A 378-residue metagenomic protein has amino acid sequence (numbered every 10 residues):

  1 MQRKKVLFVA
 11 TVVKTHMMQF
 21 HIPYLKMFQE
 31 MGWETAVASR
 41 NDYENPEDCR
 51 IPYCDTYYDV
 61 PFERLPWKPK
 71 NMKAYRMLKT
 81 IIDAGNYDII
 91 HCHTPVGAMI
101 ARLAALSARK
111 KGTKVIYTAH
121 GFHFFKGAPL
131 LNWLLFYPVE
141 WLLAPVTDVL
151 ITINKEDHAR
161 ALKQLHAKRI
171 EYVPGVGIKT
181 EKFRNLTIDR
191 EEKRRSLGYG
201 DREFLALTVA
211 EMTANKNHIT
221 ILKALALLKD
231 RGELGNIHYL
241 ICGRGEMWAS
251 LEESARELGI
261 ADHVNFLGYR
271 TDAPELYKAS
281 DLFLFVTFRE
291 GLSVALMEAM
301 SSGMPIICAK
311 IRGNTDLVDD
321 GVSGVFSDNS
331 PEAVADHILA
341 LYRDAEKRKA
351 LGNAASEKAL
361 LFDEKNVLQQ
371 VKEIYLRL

Functional and structural regions predicted by a protein language model:
L7-K70, E156-Q164, Y172: N-terminal strand-loop element at the rim of the active site of nucleotide-sugar-dependent glycosyltransferases
M18-P23, F204-K229, Y239, E246-E252 (+1 more regions): A conserved mid-protein helix/loop that constitutes part of the nucleotide-sugar donor-binding site
Y58-D59, W141-R190: Donor nucleotide-sugar binding/catalytic pocket of nucleotide-sugar-dependent glycosyltransferases
M77, R184-Y199: A short helix/loop element that forms part of the nucleotide-sugar donor recognition site in Leloir-type
Y269, F288: Aromatic "clamp/platform" in nucleotide-sugar-dependent glycosyltransferases that forms part of the donor/acceptor
P305-C308, V318: Short hydrophobic beta-strand element within catalytic cores of glycosyltransferases and related nucleotide-activated
D320-G321, V325-E332, A340-A345: Conserved acidic donor-binding segment of nucleotide-sugar-dependent glycosyltransferases
A333, A340, K347-L361, Q370-E373: A short, well-ordered alpha-helix in the C-terminal region of glycosyltransferases
